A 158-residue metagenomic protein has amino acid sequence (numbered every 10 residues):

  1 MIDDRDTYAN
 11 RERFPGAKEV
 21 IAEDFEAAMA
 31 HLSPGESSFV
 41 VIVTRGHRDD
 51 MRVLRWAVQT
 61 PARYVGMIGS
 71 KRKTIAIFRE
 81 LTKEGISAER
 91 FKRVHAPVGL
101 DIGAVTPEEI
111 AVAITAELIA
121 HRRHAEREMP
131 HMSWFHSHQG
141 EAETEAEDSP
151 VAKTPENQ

Functional and structural regions predicted by a protein language model:
M1-P15: NAD(P)-binding Rossmann-fold cofactor-contacting core
R13-F14, S33, R52-R55, F78-E80: Short amphipathic alpha-helical segments
A17-D24: Conserved SAM-binding strand-loop segment of SAM-dependent methyltransferases
F25-E36: Short amphipathic alpha-helix with an adjacent loop that forms part of the alpha/beta core around
S38-F39, Y64: Structural motif
R45-R48, S70-R72: Short glycine-rich anion-binding loops that position phosphate/pyrophosphate groups of nucleotides and phosphorylated
D49-A62: Rossmann-fold NAD(P) dinucleotide-binding segment
A62, I68-Q158: Adenosine-phosphate binding glycine-rich loop
